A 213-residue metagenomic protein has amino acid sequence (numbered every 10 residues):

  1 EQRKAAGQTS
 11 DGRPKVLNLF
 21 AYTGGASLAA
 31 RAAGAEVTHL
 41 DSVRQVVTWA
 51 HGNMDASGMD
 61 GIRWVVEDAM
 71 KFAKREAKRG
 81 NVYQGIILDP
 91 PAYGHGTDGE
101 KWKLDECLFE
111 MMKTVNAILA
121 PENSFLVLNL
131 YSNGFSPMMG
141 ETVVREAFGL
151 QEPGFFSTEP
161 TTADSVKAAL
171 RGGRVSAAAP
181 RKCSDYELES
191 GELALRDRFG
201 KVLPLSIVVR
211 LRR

Functional and structural regions predicted by a protein language model:
E1-G12: SAM-dependent Rossmann-like transferase core, predominantly class I methyltransferases with a strong bias toward
G12-L19: Conserved class I S-adenosyl-L-methionine
T23-A35: Conserved SAM-binding loop of SAM-dependent methyltransferases across substrates and taxa, primarily the Class I
E36-D41: Conserved SAM-binding motif I beta-strand of class I
Q45-G85: S-adenosyl-L-methionine
V46, V66, Q84-T114: Mobile active-site "lid"/loop adjacent to the S-adenosyl-L-methionine
L119-P121: Helix-to-beta-strand junctions that scaffold the AdoMet/dcAdoMet cofactor pocket in Class I SAM-dependent enzymes
N123-R213: C-terminal catalytic and target-recognition region of SAM-dependent MTase-like enzymes, primarily methyltransferases
